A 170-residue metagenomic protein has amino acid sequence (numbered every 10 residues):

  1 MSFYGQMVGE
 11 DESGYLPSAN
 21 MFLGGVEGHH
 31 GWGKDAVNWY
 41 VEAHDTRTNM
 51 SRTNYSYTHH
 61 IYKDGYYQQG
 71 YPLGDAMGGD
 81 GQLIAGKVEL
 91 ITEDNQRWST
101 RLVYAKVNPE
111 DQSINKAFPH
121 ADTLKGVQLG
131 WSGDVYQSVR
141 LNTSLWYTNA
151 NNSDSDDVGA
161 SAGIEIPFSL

Functional and structural regions predicted by a protein language model:
M1-L170: Exposed, low-structure sequence patches enriched in small/polar residues
